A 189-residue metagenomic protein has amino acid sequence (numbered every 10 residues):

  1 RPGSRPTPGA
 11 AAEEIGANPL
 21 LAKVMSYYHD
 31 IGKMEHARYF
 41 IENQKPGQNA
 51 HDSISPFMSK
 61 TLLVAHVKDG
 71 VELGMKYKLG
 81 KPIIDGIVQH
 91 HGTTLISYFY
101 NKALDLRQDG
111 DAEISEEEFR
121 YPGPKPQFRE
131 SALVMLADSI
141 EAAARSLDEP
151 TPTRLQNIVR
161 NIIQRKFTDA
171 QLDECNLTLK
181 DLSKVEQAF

Functional and structural regions predicted by a protein language model:
R1, F40, F99, L179-S183: Bulky hydrophobic/aromatic packing residues
R1-A10: Membrane-cytosol interface motif
A12-T151, Q156, N161, R165-D169: Divalent metal-dependent catalytic cores for phosphoryl transfer on phosphate-bearing substrates
D169-Q187: Cytosolic regulatory/linker segments at or just downstream of nucleotide-handling modules in signal-transduction
